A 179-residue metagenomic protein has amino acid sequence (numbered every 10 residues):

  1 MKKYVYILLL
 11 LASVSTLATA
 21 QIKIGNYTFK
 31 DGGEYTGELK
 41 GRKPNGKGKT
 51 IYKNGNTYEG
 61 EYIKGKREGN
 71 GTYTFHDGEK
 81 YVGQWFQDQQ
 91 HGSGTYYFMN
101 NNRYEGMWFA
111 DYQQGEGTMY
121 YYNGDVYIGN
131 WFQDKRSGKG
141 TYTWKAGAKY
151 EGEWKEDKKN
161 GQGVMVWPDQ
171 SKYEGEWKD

Functional and structural regions predicted by a protein language model:
Y4-V14: Sec-dependent N-terminal signal peptides
T19-Q21: Boundary of Sec targeting at the N-terminus
I24-G25: Compositionally biased alpha-helical segments
E34-P44, T57-E68, K80-H91, R103-Q114 (+3 more regions): Conserved anchor residues at repeat-unit boundaries in beta-strand-based tandem repeats, strongest for the MORN repeat
I51, T74, Y96-Y97, M119-Y120 (+2 more regions): TPR/Sel1-like alpha-solenoid repeat signature
